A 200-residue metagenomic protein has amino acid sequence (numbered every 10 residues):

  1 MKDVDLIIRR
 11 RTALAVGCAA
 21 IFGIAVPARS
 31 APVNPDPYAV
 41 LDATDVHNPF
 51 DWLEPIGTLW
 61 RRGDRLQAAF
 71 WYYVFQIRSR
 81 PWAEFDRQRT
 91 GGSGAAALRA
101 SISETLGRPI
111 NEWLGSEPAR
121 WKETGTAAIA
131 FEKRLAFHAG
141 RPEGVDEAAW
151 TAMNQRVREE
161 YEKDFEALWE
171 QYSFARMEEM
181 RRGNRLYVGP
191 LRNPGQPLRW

Functional and structural regions predicted by a protein language model:
M1-I8, A15-I24: N-terminal secretory signal peptides
V26-R29: Sec/Tat signal peptide C-region and signal peptidase I cleavage site
A31-T44, Q88-W200: Long, low-complexity, acidic Ser/Pro- and Gly-enriched intrinsically disordered regions in large eukaryotic
R65-R80: TPR/TPR-like (Sel1-like) alpha-helical repeat modules
S79-Q88: Boundary/linker segments of alpha-helical solenoid repeat arrays
